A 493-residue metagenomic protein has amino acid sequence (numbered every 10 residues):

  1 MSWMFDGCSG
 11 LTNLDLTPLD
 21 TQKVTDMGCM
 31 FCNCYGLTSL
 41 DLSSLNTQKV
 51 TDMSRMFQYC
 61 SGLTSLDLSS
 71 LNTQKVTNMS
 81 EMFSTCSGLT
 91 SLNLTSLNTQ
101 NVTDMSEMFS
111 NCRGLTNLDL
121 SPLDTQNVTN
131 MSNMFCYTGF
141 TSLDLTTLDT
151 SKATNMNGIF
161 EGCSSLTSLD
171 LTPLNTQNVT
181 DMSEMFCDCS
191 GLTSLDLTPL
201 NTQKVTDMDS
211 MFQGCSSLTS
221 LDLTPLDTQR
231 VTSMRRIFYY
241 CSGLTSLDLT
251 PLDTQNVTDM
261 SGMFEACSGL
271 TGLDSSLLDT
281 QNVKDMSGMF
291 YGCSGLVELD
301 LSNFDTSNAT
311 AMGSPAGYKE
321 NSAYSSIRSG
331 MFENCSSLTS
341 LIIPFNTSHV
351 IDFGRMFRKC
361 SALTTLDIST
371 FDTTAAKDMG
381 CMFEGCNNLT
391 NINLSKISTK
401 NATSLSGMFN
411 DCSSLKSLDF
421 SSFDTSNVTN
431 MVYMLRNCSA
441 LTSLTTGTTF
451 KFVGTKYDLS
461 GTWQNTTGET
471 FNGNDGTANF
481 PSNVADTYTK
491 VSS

Functional and structural regions predicted by a protein language model:
M1-F5, L11, M134, K490-S493: N-terminal segments that cap or nucleate solenoid repeat domains
W3-G7, C29-Y35, R55-S61, E81-G88 (+14 more regions): Short beta-strand elements of solenoid repeat domains
S9-T25, G36-T51, G62-T77, G88-N101 (+15 more regions): Structural signature of tandem-repeat unit edges
M263, M289, L299, G313-M331 (+1 more regions): Leucine-rich solenoid repeat scaffolds
